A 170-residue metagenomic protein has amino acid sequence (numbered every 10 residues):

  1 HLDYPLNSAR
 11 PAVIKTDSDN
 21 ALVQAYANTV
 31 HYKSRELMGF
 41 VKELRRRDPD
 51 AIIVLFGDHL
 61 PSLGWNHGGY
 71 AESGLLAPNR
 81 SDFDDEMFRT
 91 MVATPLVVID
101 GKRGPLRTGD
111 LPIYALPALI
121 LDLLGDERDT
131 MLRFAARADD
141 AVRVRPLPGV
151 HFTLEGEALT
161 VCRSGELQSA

Functional and structural regions predicted by a protein language model:
H1-A170: Solvent-exposed soluble domains appended to multi-pass membrane proteins
